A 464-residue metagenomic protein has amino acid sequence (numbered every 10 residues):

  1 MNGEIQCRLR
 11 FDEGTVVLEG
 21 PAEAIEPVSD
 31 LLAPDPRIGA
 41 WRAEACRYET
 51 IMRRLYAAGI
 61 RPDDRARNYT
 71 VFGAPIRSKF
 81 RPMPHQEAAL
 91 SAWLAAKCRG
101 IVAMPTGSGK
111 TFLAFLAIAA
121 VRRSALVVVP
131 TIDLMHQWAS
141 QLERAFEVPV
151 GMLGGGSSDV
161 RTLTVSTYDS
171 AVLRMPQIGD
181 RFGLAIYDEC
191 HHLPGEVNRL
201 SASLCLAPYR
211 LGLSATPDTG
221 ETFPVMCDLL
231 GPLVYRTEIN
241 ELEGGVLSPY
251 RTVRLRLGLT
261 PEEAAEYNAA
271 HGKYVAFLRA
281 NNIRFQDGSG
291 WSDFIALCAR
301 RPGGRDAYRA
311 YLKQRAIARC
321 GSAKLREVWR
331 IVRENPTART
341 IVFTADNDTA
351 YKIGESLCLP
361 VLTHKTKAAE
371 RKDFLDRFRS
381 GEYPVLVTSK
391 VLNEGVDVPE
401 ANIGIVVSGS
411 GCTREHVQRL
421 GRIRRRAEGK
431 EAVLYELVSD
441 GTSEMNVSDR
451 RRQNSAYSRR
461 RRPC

Functional and structural regions predicted by a protein language model:
M1-A88: Accessory DNA-engaging acidic/polar modules
A96-I118: Walker A/P-loop
H136, V148-V160, R339-F343, D348-N393 (+1 more regions): Conserved helicase ATPase core of P-loop NTP-dependent helicases/translocases
G154-L184, G195-L200, V391: Conserved helix/coil segment N-terminal to the catalytic DExD/H
D180-G183, V387, E394-S410, E415-H416 (+1 more regions): A short beta-strand element within the Helicase C-terminal
H191-R251, T260-E263, A269: Post-DEXD/H (motif II) to motif III coupling segment of the RecA-like Helicase ATP-binding lobe
Q286-R371: Conserved helicase/translocase motor-coupling segment
R422-R451: Conserved segment of the helicase C-terminal RecA-like domain
